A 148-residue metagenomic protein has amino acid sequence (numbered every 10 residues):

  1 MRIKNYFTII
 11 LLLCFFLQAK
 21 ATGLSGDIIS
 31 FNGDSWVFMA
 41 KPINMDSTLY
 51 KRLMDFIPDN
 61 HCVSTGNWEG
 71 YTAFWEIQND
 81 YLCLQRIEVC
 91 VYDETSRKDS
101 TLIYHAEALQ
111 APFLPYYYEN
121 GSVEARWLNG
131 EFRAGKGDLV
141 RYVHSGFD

Functional and structural regions predicted by a protein language model:
M1-S25: Bacterial Sec-dependent N-terminal signal peptides
N5, L13, Y50-P58, G135: Short, basic/low-complexity N-terminal boundary segments at the transition from targeting/disordered tails
L11-L13, N44, V91: Amphipathic, positively biased hydrophobic alpha-helical segments used for protein targeting and membrane insertion
L13, A21, N67, E124-R126: A generic structural signal for short, solvent-exposed coil/turn residues that cap or connect secondary-structure
F16, L49-K51, S96-R97: Alpha-helix boundary/interfacial micro-motifs
A19-A21, H61, Y118, S122: Homeobox/homeodomain signature
A21-A73, I77-L82: Start-of-domain marker
C83-D148: An exposed acidic His-Trp-rich patch
